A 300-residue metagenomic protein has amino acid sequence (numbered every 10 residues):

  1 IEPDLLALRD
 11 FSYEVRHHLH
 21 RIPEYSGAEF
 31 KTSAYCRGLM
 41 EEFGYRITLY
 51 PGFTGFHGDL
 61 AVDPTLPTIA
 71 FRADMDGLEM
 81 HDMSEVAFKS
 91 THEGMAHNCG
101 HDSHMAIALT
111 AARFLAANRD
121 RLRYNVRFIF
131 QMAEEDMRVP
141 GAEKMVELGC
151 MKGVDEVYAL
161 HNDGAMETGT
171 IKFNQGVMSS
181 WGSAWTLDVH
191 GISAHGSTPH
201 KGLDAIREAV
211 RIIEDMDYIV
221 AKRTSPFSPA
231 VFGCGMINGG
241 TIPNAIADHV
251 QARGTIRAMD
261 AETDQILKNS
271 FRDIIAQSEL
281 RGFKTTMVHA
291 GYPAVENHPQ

Functional and structural regions predicted by a protein language model:
E2-H97, A106-L122: Acidic/His- and Gly-rich active-site-bordering loop/insert found across diverse amide/peptide-bond hydrolases
A7-D10, G27, K31, Y35 (+11 more regions): Conserved active-site and cofactor/substrate-binding residues in soluble primary-metabolism enzymes
E24, D74-D76, A133-E135, D163 (+1 more regions): Active-site beta-loop-alpha junctions enriched in small/polar residues
H57, L78, V86-A96, S103 (+2 more regions): Histidine/acidic-residue-rich, glycine-tolerant segments that coordinate divalent metal ions
D76-L78, A133, I192, M259-A261 (+1 more regions): Short coil/turn motifs at secondary-structure junctions
V210-Q300: Metal-dependent amide/peptide-bond hydrolase catalytic core, centered on the "pita-bread" metallohydrolase fold
